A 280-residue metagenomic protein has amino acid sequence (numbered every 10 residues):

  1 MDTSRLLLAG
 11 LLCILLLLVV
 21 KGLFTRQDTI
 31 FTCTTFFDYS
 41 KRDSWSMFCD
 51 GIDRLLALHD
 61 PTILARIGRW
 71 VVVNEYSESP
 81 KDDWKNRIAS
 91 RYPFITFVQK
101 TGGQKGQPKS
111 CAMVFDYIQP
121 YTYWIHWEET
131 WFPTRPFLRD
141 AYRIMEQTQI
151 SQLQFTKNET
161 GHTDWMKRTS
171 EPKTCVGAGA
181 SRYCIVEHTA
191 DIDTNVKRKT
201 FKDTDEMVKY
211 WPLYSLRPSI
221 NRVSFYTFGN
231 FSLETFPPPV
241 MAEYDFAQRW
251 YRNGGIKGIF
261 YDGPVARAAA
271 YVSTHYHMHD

Functional and structural regions predicted by a protein language model:
D2-L23: N-terminal signal-anchor transmembrane helix specifying type II single-pass membrane topology of secretory-pathway
D28-T29, L58-V71, I95: Short loop->beta transition adjacent to catalytic acidic/histidine clusters or analogous donor-positioning motifs
K41-H59: Short, well-formed alpha-helical segments that are part of the catalytic scaffolds of diverse glycosyltransferases
E75-P120: Active-site-proximal specificity loops/subdomain of glycosyltransferases
T122-F132: Short beta-strand-to-loop acidic/aromatic patch adjacent to the donor-nucleotide binding site
P136-E159: Conserved donor-nucleotide/metal-binding helix-loop-beta segment in metal-dependent transferases, i.e., the alpha-helix
D191, R198-N221: A recurrent flexible, glycine/aromatic-enriched loop bordering the glycosyltransferase active site that acts as
Y210-D280: C-terminal catalytic/acceptor-binding lobe
